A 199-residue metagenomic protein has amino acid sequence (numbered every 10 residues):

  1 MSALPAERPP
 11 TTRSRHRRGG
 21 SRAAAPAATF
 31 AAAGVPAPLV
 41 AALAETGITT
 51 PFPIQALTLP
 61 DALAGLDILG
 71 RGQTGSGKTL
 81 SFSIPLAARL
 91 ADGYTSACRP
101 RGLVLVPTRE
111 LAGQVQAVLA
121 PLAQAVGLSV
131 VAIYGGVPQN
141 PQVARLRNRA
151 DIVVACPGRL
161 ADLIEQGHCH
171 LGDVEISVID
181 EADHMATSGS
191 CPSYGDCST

Functional and structural regions predicted by a protein language model:
M1-A27: Intrinsically disordered, low-complexity accessory regions that flank the conserved helicase/ATPase core of eukaryotic
R22-R71: Conserved pre-motif I regulatory segment
A32, A37, T50-P53, A132 (+5 more regions): Residue-level preference for short helical/loop micro-motifs built around acidic side chains
P38-A41, E45-I48, T95-E165, D173-I176: Conserved nucleic-acid-binding Ia/Ib motif block in the N-terminal RecA-like helicase ATPase lobe
A56-I68, T79-S96, G113, V118-L122 (+1 more regions): Walker A/P-loop NTP-binding motif
G72-S76: The conserved Walker
A161-T199: SF2 helicase catalytic motif II
